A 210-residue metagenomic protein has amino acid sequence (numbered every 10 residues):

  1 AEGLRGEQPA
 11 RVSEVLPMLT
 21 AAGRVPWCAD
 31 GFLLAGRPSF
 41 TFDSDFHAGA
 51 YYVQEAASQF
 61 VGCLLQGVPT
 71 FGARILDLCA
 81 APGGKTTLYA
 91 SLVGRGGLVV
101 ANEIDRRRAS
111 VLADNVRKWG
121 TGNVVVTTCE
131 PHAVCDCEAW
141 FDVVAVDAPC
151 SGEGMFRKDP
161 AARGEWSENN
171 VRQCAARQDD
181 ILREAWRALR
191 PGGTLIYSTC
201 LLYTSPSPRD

Functional and structural regions predicted by a protein language model:
A1-G31: N-terminal auxiliary segments of SAM/dcSAM-dependent transferases
G72-C79: Conserved class I S-adenosyl-L-methionine
P82-G94: Conserved SAM-binding loop of SAM-dependent methyltransferases across substrates and taxa, primarily the Class I
G94, L189-R190: Helix-to-beta-strand junctions that scaffold the AdoMet/dcAdoMet cofactor pocket in Class I SAM-dependent enzymes
R107, V146-R183, L201-L202: Mobile active-site "lid"/loop adjacent to the S-adenosyl-L-methionine
A113-D136: S-adenosyl-L-methionine
D136-V143: A short acidic, Gly/Pro-enriched loop at the edge of an enzyme's catalytic core that lines a small-molecule cofactor
Y203-D210: Conserved small/polar residues in nucleotide/adenosyl-binding loops
